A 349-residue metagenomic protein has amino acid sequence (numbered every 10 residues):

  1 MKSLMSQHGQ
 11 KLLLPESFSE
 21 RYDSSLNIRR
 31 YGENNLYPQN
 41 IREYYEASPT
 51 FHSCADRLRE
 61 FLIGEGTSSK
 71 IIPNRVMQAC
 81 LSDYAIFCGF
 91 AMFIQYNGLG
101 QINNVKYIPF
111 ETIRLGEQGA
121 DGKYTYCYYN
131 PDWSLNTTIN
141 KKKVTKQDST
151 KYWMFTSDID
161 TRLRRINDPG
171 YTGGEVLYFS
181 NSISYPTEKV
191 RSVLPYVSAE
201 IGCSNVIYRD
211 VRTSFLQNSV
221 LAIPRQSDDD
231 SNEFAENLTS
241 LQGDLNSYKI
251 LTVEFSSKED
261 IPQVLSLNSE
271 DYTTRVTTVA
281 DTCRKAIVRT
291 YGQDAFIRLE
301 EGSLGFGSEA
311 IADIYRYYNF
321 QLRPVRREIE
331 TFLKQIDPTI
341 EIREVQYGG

Functional and structural regions predicted by a protein language model:
M1-H52, D56-F255: Structured, contiguous alpha/beta core segments that scaffold functional sites
M1-K2, E301, L322: Proteins with a high burden of low-complexity, intrinsically disordered sequence enriched in S/T/G/P/A and R, requiring
A120-N140, S149-T150, S157, D230-S308 (+1 more regions): Long amphipathic alpha-helical segments
Q217-Q226, V264-S266, G307-D313: Active-site-proximal beta-alpha loop/turn segments in soluble metabolic enzymes
Y315-N319: Intrinsically disordered, low-complexity cytosolic loops and termini enriched in serine/threonine/proline
